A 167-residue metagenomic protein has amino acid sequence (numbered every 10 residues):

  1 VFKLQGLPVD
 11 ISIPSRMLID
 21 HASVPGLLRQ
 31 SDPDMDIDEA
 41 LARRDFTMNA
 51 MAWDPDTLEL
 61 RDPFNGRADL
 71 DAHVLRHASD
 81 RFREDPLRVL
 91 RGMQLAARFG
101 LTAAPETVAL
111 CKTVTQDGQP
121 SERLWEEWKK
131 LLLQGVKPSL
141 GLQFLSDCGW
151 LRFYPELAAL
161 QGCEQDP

Functional and structural regions predicted by a protein language model:
V1-P167: Catalytic cores of the polymerase beta-like nucleotidyltransferase superfamily and closely associated nucleotide
